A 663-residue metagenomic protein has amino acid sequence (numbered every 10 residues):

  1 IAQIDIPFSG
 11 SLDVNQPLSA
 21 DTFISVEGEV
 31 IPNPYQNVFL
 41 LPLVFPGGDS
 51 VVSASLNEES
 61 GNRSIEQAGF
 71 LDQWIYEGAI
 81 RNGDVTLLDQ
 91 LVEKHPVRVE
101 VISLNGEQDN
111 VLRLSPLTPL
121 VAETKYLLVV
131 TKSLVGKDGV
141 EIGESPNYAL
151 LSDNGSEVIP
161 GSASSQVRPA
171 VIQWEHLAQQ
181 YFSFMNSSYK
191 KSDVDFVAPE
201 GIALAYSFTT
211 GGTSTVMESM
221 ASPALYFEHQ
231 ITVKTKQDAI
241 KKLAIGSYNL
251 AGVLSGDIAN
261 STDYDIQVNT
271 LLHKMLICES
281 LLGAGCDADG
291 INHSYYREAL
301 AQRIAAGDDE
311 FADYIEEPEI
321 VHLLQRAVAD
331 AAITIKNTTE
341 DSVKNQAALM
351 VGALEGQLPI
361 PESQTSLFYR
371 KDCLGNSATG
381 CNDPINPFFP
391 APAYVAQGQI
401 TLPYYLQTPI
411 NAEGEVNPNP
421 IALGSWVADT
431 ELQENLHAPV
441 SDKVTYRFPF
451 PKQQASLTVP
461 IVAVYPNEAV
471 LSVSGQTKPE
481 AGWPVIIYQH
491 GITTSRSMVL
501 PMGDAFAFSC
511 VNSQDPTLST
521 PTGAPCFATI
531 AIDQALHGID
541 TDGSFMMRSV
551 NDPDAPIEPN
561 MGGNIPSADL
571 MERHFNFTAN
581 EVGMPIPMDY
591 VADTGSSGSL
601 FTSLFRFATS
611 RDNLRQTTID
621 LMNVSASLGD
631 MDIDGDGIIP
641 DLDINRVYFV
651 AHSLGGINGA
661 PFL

Functional and structural regions predicted by a protein language model:
I1-R326, D330-I333, N337-E340, E355 (+3 more regions): Acidic, low-complexity Ser/Thr/Gly/Pro-rich repeat segments typical of extracellular/periplasmic and surface-exposed
I4-P7, S207, V485-Y488, A528-I532 (+1 more regions): Structural recognition of the beta-strand scaffold that forms the well-ordered cores of secreted hydrolase catalytic
T365-G482, L614: N-terminal cap/lid segment of alpha/beta-hydrolase-fold proteins
A422-G424, A428-F450, A455-L457, T477-S625: Cap/lid segment of the alpha/beta-hydrolase catalytic domain
P501, P661-F662: Active-site signature of alpha/beta-hydrolase-fold catalytic machinery across serine- and Asp/Cys-nucleophile hydrolases
F506, F662-L663: Aromatic pocket-lining residues of Rossmann-like dinucleotide-binding sites
D636: Acidic carboxylate motifs that coordinate Ca2+ or other divalent cations, activating on Asp/Glu
R646-G659: Gly/Ala-rich beta-loop-alpha elbow adjacent to hydrolase catalytic centers
